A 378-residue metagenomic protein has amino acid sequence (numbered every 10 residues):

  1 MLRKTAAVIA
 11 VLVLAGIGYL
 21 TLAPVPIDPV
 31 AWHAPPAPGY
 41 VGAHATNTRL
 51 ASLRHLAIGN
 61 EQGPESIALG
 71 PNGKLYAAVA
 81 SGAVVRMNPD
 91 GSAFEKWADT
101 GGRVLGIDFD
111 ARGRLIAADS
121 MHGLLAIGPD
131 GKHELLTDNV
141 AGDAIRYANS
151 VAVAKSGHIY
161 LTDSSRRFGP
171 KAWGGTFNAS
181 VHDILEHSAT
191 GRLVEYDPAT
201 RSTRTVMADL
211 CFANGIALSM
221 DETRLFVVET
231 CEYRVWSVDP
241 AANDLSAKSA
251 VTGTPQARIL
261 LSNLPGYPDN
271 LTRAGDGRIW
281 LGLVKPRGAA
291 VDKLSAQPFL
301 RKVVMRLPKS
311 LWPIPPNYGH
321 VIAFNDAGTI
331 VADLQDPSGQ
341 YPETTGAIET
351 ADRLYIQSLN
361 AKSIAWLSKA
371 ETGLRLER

Functional and structural regions predicted by a protein language model:
L2-R378: Sequence-structural signature of mature extracellular/luminal beta-sheet repeat domains, prominently beta-propellers
